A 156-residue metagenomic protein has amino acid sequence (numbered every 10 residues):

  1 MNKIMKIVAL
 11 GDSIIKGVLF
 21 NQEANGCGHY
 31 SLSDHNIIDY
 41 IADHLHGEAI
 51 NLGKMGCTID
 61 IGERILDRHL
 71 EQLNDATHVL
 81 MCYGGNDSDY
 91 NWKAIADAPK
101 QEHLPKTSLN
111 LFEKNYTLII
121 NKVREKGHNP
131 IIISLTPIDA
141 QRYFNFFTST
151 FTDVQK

Functional and structural regions predicted by a protein language model:
M1-G53, H69-D75, V79: Serine-esterase "nucleophile elbow" of acetyl-processing enzymes
N2, H35, I65-K156: Alpha-helical cap/lid subdomain in secreted, periplasmic, or secretory-pathway luminal O-acyl-processing enzymes
S13-I14, L52-C57, Y83-G84, K93-A96: Cell-envelope and extracellular/periplasmic
G17, G56, F146-T150: Glycine-centered flexibility motif
H29, G53-C57, T107-L111: Short, surface-exposed alpha-helical recognition segments that flank or form part of ligand/macromolecule-binding
C57-D67: Structural motif
